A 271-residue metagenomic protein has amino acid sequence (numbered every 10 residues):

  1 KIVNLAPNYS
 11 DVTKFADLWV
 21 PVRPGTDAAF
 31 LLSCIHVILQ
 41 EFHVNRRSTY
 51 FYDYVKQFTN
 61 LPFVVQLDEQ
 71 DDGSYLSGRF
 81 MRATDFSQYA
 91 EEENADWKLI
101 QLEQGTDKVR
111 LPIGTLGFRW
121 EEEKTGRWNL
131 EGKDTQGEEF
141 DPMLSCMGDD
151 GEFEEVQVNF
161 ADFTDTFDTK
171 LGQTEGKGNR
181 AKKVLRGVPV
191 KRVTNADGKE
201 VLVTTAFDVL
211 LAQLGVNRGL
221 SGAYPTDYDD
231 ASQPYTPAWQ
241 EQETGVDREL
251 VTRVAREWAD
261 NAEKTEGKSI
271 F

Functional and structural regions predicted by a protein language model:
K1, E263-F271: Short, intrinsically disordered, charge-balanced linker/junction segments flanking boundaries in proteins
K1-N8: Short, acidic/small-residue loops that bind anionic groups at enzyme active sites
S10-K14, L18-K264: Long, well-ordered, tryptophan-enriched scaffold segments
